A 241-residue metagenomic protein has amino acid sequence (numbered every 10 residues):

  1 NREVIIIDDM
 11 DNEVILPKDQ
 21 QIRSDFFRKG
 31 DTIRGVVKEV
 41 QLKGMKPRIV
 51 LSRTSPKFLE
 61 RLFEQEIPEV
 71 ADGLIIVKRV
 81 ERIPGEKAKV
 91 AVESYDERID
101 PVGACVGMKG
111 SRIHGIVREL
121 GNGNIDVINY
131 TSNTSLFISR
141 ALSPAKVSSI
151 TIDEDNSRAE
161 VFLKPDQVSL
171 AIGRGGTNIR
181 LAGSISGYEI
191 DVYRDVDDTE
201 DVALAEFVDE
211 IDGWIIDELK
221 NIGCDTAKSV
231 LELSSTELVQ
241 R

Functional and structural regions predicted by a protein language model:
N1-R241: RNA-contacting regions in translation and RNA-metabolism proteins, encompassing KH/S1 modules where present
